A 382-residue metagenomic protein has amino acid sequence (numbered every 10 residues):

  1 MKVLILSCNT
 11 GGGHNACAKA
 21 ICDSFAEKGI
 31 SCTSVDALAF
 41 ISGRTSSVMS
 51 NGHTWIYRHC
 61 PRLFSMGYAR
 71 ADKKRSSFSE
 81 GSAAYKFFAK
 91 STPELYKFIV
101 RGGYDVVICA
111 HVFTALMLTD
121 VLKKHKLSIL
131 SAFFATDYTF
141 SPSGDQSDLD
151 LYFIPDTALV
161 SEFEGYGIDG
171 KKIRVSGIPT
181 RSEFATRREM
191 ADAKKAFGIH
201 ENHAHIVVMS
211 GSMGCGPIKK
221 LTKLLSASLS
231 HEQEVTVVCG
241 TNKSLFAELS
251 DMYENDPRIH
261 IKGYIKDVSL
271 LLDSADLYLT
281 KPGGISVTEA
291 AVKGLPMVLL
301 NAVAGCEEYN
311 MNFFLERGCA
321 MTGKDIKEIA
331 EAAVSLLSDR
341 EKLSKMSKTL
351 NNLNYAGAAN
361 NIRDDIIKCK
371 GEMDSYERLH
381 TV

Functional and structural regions predicted by a protein language model:
G12, C17, A69-G167, K172-V175: Active-site and donor-binding regions of nucleotide-sugar-utilizing enzymes
A20-Y96: Conserved N-terminal ligand/cofactor-binding loop architecture of enzyme catalytic domains
D150-M213, N242: A nucleotide-sugar donor-handling region in carbohydrate enzymes
D192-K195, I199-S274: Donor-nucleotide binding loops and adjacent catalytic segments primarily of GT-B fold Leloir glycosyltransferases
D273-G283: Acidic donor-binding loop of glycosyltransferase active sites
E316-M321, D325-K342: C-terminal "capping" alpha-helix adjacent to the active site of nucleotide-linked donor transferases in cell-envelope
K342-A356: A short, well-ordered alpha-helix in the C-terminal region of glycosyltransferases
Y355-V382: C-terminal alpha-helical cap of glycosyltransferases
